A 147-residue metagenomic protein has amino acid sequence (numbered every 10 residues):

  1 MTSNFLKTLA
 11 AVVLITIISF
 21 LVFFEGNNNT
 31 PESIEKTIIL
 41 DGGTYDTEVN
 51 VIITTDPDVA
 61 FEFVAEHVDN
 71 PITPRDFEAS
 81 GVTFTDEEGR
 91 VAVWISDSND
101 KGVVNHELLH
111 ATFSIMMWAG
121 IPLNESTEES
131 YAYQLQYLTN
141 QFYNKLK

Functional and structural regions predicted by a protein language model:
M1-L14: N-terminal Sec-pathway targeting helices
S19-T30: Membrane-interface motif at the C-terminal end of an N-terminal transmembrane signal
E35, D58-R90: Catalytic zinc-binding patch centered on the HExxH motif and its immediate surroundings that defines zinc-dependent
Y45-V59: Alpha-helix N-cap recognition
E88-V104: Short pre-active-site segment immediately N-terminal to the catalytic Zn-binding motif
G102-S114: Active-site recognition of the HExxH zinc-binding catalytic motif
S114-P122: Substrate-binding clefts and substrate-entry loops adjacent to catalytic sites of polymer-processing enzymes acting on
L123-K147: Post-HExxH zinc-binding segment in Zn-dependent metallohydrolases
